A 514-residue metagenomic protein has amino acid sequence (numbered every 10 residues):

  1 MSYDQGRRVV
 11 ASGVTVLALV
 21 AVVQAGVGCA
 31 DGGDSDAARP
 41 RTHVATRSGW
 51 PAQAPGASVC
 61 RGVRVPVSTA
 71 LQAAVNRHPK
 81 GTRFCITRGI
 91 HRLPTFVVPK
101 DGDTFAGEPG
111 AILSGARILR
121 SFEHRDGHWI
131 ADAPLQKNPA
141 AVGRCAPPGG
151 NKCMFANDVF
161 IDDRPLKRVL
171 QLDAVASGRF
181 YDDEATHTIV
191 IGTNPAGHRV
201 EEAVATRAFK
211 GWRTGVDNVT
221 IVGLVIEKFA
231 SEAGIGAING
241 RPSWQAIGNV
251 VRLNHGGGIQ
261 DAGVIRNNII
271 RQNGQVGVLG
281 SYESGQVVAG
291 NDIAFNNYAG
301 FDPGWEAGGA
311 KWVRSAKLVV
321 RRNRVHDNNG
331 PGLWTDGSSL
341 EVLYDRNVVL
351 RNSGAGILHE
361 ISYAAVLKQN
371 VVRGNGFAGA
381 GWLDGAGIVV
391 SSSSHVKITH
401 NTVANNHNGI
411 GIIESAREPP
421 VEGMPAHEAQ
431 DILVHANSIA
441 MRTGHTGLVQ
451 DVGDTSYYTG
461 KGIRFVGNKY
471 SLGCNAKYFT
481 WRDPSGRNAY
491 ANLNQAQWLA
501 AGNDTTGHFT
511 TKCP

Functional and structural regions predicted by a protein language model:
S2-V14: Bacterial N-terminal signal peptides that target proteins for export
G13-A25: Bacterial N-terminal signal peptides
V23-R39: C-terminal region of N-terminal signal peptides and the immediate post-cleavage residues of exported proteins
V44-R241, R487-P514: Extracellular polysaccharide-degrading/modifying enzymes targeting complex plant/algal/animal polysaccharides
T95, F209-W212, E227, S231-R241 (+3 more regions): Glycine- and acidic/polar-rich repeat regions and solenoidal domains
W244-Q245: Mature catalytic domains of secreted/periplasmic carbohydrate-active enzymes
